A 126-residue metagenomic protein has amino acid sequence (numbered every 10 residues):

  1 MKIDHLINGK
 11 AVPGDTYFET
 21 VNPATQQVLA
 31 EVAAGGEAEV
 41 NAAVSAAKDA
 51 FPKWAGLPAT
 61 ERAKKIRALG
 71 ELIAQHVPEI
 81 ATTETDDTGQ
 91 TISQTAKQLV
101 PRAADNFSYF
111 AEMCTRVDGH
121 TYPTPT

Functional and structural regions predicted by a protein language model:
M1-E31, K64, A68, V117-T126: Terminal low-complexity tails and localization/encapsulation signals of metabolic enzymes
L29-V117: Glycine-rich loop-to-alpha-helix module at the N-terminal edge of alpha/beta enzyme cores
